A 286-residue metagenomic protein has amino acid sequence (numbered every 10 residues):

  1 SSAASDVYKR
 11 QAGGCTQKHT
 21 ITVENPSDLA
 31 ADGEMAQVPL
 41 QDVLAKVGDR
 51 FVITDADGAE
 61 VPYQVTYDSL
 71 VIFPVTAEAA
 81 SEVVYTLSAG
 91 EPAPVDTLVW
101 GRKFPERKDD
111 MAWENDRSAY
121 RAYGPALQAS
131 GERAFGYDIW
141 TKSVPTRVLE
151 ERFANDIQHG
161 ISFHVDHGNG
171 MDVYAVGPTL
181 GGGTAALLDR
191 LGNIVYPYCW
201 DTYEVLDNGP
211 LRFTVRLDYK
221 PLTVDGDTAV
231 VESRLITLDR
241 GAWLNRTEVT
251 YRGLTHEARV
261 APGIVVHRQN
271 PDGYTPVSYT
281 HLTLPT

Functional and structural regions predicted by a protein language model:
A3-Q11, T280-T286: Conserved small/polar residues in nucleotide/adenosyl-binding loops
T16-R102, K108: Alpha-mannosidase-like glycoside hydrolase catalytic domains involved in N-glycan trimming, generalizing to other
H19-I21, A36, Y85, F213-L217 (+3 more regions): Hydrophobic residues positioned within well-ordered beta-strands of beta-sheet architectures
A30-D32, A77-A79, P105-R107, A112-E114 (+4 more regions): Solvent-exposed loop and beta-edge segments used for protein-protein assembly and interaction
E91-L191: Solvent-exposed N-terminal domain segments of exported/luminal and surface proteins
Q158-G241: Extended, loop-rich substrate-binding clefts of extracytoplasmic carbohydrate-active enzymes
E232-R234, W243-T275: Acidic (Asp/Glu-rich), glycine- and aromatic
